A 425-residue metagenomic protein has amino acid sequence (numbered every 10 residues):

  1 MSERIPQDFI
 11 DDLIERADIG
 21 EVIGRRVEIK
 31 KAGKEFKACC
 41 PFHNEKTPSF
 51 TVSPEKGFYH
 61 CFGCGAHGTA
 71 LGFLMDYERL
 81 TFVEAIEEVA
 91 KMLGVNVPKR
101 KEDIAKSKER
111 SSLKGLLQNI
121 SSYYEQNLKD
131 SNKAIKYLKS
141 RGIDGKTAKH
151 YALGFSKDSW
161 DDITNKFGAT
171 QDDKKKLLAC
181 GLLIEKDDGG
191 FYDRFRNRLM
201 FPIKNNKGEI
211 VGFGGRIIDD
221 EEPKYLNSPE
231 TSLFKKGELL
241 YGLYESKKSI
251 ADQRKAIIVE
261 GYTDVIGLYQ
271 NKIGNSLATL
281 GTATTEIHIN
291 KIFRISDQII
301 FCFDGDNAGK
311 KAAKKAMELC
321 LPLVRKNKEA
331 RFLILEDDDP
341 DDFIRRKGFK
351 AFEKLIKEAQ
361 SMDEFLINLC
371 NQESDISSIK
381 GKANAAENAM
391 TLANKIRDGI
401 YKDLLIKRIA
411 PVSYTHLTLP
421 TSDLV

Functional and structural regions predicted by a protein language model:
M1-D103, D158-D161: N-terminal structured subdomain of primase-like DNA metabolism proteins
L13-R16, D103-L113, S131, L153-K157 (+4 more regions): Conserved phosphate/pyrophosphate-binding and hydrolysis machinery centered on Walker-type P-loop NTPases, extending
A17, A32, A105-K108, G115-N119 (+2 more regions): Phosphate-handling DNA/RNA-contact segment within nucleic-acid enzymes
V22, T69-F73, N119-Y123, K133-Y137 (+5 more regions): A general alpha-helix detector
C40, C61, L74, L138 (+8 more regions): Terminal peptide-recognition signature
D76-V89, R198-G215, D342-I344: Structured, non-catalytic alpha/beta "coupling" segments that mediate domain-domain communication and provide generic
E84-K133: Conserved active-site segments centered on acidic
N205-N206, K247-K255, E286-I299, G305-L417 (+1 more regions): A charged alpha-helical hairpin associated with nucleic-acid processing machineries
